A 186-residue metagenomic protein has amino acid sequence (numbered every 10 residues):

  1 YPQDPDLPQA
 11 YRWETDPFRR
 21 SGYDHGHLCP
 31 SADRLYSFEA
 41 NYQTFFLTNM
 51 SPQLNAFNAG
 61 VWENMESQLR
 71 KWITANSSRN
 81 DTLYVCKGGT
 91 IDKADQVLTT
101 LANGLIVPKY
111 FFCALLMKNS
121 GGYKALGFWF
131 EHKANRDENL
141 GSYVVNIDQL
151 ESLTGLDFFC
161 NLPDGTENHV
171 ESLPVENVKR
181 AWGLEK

Functional and structural regions predicted by a protein language model:
Y1-L7: Active-site acidic/histidine clusters and adjacent loop/turn architecture that either coordinate catalytic ions
L7-K186: Domain-level detector of nuclease and nuclease-like folds in predominantly extracellular/periplasmic contexts
